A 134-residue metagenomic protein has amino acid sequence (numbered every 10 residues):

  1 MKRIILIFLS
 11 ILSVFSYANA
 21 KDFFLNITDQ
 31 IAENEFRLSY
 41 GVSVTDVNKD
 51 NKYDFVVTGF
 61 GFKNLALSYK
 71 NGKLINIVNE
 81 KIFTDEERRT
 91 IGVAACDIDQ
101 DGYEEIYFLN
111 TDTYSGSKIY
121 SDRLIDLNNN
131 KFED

Functional and structural regions predicted by a protein language model:
M1-I4: Positively charged n-region of N-terminal signal peptides that target proteins for export
L6-V14: Bacterial N-terminal signal peptides
A18-D134: Beta-propeller-forming repeat regions
